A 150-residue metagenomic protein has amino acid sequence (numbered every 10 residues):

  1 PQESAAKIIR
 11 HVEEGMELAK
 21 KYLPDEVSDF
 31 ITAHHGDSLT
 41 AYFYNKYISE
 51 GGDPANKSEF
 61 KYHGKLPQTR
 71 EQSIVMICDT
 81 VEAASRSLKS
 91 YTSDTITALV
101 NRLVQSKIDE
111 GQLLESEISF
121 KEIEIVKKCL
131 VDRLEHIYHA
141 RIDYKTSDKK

Functional and structural regions predicted by a protein language model:
P1-Q2: Cytosolic, membrane-proximal regulatory domains of ion/volume homeostasis and mechanosensation machinery
K7-K150: Terminal helices and disordered tails flanking the catalytic cores of nucleotide-processing hydrolases
